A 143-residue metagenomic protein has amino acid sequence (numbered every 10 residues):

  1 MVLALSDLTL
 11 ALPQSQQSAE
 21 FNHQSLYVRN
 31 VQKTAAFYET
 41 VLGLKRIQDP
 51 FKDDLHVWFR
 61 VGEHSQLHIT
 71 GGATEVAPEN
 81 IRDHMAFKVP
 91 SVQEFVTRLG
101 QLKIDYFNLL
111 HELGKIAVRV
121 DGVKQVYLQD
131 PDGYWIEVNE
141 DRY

Functional and structural regions predicted by a protein language model:
M1-D7: Bacterial N-terminal signal peptides
D7-Q32, D83-M85, R142: N-terminal beta-strand motif that seeds the catalytic metal site of vicinal oxygen chelate
L26-L67: Core segments of cupin and vicinal oxygen chelate
N30-Q32, M85-D132, Y143: Vicinal oxygen chelate
D53, I81, G122-V123: Exposed loop/turn and edge beta-strand positions of beta-sandwich/beta-sheet ligand-binding modules
H56-G100: Mid-chain, structured segments of secreted extracytoplasmic proteins
